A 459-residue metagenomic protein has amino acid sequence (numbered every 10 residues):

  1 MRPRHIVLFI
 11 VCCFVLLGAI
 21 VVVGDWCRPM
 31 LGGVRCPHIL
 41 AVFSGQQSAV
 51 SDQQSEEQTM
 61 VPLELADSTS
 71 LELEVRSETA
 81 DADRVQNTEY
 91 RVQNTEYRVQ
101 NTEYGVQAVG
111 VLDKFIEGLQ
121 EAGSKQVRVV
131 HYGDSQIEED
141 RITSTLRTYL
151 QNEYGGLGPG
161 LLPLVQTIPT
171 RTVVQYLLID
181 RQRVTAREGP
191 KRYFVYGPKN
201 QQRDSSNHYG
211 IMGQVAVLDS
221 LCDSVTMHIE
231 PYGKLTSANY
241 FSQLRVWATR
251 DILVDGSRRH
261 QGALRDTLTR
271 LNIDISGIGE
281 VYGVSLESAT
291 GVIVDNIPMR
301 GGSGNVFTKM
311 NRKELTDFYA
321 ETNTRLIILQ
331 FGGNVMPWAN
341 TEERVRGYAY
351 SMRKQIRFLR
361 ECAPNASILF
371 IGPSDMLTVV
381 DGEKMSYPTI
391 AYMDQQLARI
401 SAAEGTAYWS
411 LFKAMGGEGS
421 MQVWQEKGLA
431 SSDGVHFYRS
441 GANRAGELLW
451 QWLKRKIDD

Functional and structural regions predicted by a protein language model:
V7-D25: Hydrophobic membrane-insertion alpha-helices, especially the h-region of bacterial N-terminal signal peptides
W26-P29, S374-D459: Catalytic His-Asp segment of secreted/periplasmic serine-dependent ester chemistry enzymes
A41-E64, S68-Q107, D459: Short, basic, low-complexity termini and linkers enriched in Ser/Thr/Gly/Pro that act as targeting/leader peptides
Q107-G118, F307-E321, R353-F358, A391: Alpha-helical scaffolding within the catalytic cores of extracellular/periplasmic polymer-degrading hydrolases
Q120, I137, R141, R147-G155 (+6 more regions): Sec-exported extracytoplasmic/periplasmic mature domains
V129-G133: Short hydrophobic beta-strand that contains or immediately precedes a catalytic carboxylate
E138-S242, L253-Y350, H436: Conserved SGNH/GDSL esterase-like catalytic core that processes O-acyl groups on lipids and polysaccharides
N296, L326-G332, A349-R360, S367-M376 (+2 more regions): Conserved, well-ordered alpha-helix/loop/beta-strand core segments that scaffold catalytic motifs
